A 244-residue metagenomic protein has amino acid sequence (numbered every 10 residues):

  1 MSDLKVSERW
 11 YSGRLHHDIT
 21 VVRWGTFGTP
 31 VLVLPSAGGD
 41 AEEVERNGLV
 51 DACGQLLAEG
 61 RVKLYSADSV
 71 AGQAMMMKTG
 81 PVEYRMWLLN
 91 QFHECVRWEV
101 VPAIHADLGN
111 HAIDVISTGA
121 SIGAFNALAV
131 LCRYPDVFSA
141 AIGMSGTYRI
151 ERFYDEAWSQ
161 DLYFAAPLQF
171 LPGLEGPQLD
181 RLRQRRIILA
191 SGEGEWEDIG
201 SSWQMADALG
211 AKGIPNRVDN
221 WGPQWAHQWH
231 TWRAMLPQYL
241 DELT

Functional and structural regions predicted by a protein language model:
M1-T244: Non-catalytic cap/lid and distal C-terminal segments of serine-dependent acyl enzymes
